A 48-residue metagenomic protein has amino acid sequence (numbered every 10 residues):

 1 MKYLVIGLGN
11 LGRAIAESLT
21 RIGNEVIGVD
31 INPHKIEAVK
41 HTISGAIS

Functional and structural regions predicted by a protein language model:
M1-S48: Cytosolic regulatory regions of ion transport systems
